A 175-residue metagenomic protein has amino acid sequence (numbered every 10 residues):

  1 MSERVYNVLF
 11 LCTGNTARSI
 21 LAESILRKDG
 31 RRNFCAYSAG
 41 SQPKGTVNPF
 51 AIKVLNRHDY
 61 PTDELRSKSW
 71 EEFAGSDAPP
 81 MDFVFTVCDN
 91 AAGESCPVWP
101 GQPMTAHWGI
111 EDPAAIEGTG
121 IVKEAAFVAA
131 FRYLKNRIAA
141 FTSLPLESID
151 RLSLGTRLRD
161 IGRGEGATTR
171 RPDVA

Functional and structural regions predicted by a protein language model:
S2-G75: Conserved active-site segments centered on acidic
T16, D89-A92: Short glycine-rich anion-binding loops that position phosphate/pyrophosphate groups of nucleotides and phosphorylated
L21, E94-S95: Phosphate- and divalent-cation-binding pockets in alpha/beta enzyme and binding domains that engage nucleotide-derived
G40, C88, G109-E111: Residues at the C-termini of beta-strands that transition into short coil/loop
P79-P80: Alpha-helix C-terminal capping/helix-to-coil transition sites in glycosyltransferase folds
S95-A175: Phosphate-binding/catalytic loops
